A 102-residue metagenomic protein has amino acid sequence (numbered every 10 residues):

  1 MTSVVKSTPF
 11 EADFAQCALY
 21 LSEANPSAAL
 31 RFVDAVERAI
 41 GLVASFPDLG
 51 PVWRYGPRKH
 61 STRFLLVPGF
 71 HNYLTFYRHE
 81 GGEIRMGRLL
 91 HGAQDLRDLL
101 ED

Functional and structural regions predicted by a protein language model:
M1-T62, E83, R97, E101: Basic, Lys/Arg-enriched alpha-helical interface segments
V67-D102: Enriched for short, Lys/Arg-rich terminal
